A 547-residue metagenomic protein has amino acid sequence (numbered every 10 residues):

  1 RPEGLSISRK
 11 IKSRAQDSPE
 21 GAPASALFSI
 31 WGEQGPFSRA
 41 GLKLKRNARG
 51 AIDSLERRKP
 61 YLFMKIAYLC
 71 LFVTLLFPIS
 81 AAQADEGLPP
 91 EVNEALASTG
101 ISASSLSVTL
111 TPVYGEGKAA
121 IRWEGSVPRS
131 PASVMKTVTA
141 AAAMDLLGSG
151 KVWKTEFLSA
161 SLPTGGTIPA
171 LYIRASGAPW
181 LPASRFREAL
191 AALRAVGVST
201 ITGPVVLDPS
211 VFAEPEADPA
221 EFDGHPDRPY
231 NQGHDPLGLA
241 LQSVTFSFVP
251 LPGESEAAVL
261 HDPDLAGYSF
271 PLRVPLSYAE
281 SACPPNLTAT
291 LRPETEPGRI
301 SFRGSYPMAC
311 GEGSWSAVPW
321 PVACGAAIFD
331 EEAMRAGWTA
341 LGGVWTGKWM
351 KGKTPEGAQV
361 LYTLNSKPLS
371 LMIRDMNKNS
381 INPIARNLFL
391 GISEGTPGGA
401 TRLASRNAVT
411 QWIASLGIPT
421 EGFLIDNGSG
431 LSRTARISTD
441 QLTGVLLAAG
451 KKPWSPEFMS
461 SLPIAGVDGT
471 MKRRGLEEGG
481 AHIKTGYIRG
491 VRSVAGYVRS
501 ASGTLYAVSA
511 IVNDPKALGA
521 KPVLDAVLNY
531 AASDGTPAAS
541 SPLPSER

Functional and structural regions predicted by a protein language model:
K43, I52-S54, P60: Short, positively charged and aromatic/hydrophobic N-terminal segments
Y68-P78: Bacterial N-terminal signal peptides
A81-A84: Boundary at the C-terminal end of the N-terminal hydrophobic targeting segment
E86-A97, D145-T420, S533-T536, S540-R547: Conserved serine DD-peptidase/penicillin-binding transpeptidase domain and beta-lactam-recognizing active-site
L96-W123: A short, well-structured edge-of-sheet supersecondary motif
A120-R122, N379, R386-R547: Small-residue-rich helix-loop
R122-A142, I373: Short active-site loop at a secondary-structure junction that contains or immediately precedes the catalytic residue(s)
